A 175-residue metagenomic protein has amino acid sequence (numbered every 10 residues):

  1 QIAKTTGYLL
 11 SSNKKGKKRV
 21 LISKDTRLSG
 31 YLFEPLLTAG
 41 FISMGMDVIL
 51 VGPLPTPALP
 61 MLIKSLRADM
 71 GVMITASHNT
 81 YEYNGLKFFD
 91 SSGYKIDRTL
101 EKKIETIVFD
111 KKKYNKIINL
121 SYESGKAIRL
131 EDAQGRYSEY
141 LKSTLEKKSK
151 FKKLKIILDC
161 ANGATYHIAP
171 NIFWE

Functional and structural regions predicted by a protein language model:
Q1, L9-S12, G16, G30-L32 (+10 more regions): Generic marker of "main functional regions" within proteins
Q1-A39, S43-M44, K126-K155: An N-terminal, well-structured beta->alpha segment
A3, A39, A58, A68 (+5 more regions): A sequence-composition feature that detects small, non-aromatic residues
G7, K14-S92: Ferredoxin-reductase
N84-E175: Gly/Ser/Thr-enriched, mixed-charge loops and adjacent short helices that form phosphate/oxyanion-binding elements
